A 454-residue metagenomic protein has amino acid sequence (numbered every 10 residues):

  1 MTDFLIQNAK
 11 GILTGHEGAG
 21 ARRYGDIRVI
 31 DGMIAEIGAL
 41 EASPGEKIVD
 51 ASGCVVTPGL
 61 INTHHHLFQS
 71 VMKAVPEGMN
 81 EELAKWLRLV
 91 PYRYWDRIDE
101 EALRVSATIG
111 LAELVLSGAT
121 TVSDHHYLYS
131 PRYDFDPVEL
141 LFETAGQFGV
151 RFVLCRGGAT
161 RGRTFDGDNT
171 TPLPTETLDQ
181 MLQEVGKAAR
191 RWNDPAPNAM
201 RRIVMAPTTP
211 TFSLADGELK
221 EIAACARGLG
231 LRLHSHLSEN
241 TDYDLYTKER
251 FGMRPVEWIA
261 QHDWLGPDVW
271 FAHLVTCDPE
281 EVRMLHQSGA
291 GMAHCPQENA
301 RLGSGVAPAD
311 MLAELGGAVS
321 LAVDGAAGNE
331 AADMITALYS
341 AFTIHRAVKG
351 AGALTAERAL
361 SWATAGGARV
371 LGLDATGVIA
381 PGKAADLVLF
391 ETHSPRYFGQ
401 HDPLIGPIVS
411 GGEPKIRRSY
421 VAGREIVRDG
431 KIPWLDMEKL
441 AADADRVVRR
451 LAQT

Functional and structural regions predicted by a protein language model:
M1-G25, I30-M33, L40, S361-T454: Active-site microenvironment of metallo-dependent hydrolases
T2-Q7, D31, A42-K85, E101 (+3 more regions): Replace "His-x-His-based motif
A9, I27, G32, G53 (+15 more regions): Divalent metal-coordination and catalytic microenvironments
V71-L103, R161-L178, T241-G266, S288-G291 (+1 more regions): Active-site gating loops and adjacent loop-to-helix segments of metal-dependent hydrolytic enzymes
A74-H125, Y129-R151, Q183-N198, D445-Q453: Alpha-helical scaffold segments that flank or form the walls of functional sites
P131-A272, E280-V282: Metal-coordinating catalytic core of metallo-dependent amide/deamination hydrolases
A223, R227-R232, W264-P267, M284-A293 (+2 more regions): Glycine-enriched alpha-helix->loop->beta-strand junction motifs that scaffold or abut catalytic
Q261-D268, D310-S394, S410-G411: His/Asp/Glu-enriched, well-ordered alpha-helical/loop segment that forms or immediately abuts the divalent-metal
